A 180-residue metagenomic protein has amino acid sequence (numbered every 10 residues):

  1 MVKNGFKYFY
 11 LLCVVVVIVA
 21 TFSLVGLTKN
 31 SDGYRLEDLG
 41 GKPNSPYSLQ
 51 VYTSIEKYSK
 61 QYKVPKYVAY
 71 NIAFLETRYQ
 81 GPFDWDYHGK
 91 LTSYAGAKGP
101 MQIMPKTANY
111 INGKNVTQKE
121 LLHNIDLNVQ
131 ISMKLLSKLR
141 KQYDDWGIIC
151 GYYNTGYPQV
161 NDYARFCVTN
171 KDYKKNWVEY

Functional and structural regions predicted by a protein language model:
M1-V17: N-terminal Sec-pathway targeting helices
K7-L11, G26, K114: Extended, non-core accessory segments
V17-L27: Hydrophobic alpha-helical membrane-insertion segments, chiefly the h-region of N-terminal signal peptides
K29-Y180: Catalytic glycan-binding domains that act on GlcNAc-containing polysaccharides
